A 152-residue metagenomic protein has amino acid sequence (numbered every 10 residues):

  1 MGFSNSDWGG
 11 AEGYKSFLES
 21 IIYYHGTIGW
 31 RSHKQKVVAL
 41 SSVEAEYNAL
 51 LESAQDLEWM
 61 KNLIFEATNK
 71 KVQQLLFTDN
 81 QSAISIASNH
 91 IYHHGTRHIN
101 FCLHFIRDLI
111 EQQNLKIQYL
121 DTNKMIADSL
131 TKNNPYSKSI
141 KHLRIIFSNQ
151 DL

Functional and structural regions predicted by a protein language model:
M1-G2, F105: A residue-level detector for conformationally permissive "hinge/kink" positions
G2-V43: RNase H-like nuclease fold core
H33-L152: RNase H-like nuclease module associated with reverse transcription
